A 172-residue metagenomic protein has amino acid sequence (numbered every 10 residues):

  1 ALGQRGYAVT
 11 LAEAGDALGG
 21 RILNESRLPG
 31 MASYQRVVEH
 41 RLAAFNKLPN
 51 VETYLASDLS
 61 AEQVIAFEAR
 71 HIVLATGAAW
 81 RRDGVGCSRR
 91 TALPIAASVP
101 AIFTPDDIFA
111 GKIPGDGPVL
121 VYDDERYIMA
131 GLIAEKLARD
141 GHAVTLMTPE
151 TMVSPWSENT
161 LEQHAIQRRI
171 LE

Functional and structural regions predicted by a protein language model:
A1-L18, T53-E68, I72, T76-T91 (+1 more regions): Rossmann-like dinucleotide/flavin-binding elements
G20-E68, C87, S157-E172: N-terminal Rossmann-like dinucleotide/flavin-binding domain of flavoprotein oxidoreductases that bind FAD/FMN
